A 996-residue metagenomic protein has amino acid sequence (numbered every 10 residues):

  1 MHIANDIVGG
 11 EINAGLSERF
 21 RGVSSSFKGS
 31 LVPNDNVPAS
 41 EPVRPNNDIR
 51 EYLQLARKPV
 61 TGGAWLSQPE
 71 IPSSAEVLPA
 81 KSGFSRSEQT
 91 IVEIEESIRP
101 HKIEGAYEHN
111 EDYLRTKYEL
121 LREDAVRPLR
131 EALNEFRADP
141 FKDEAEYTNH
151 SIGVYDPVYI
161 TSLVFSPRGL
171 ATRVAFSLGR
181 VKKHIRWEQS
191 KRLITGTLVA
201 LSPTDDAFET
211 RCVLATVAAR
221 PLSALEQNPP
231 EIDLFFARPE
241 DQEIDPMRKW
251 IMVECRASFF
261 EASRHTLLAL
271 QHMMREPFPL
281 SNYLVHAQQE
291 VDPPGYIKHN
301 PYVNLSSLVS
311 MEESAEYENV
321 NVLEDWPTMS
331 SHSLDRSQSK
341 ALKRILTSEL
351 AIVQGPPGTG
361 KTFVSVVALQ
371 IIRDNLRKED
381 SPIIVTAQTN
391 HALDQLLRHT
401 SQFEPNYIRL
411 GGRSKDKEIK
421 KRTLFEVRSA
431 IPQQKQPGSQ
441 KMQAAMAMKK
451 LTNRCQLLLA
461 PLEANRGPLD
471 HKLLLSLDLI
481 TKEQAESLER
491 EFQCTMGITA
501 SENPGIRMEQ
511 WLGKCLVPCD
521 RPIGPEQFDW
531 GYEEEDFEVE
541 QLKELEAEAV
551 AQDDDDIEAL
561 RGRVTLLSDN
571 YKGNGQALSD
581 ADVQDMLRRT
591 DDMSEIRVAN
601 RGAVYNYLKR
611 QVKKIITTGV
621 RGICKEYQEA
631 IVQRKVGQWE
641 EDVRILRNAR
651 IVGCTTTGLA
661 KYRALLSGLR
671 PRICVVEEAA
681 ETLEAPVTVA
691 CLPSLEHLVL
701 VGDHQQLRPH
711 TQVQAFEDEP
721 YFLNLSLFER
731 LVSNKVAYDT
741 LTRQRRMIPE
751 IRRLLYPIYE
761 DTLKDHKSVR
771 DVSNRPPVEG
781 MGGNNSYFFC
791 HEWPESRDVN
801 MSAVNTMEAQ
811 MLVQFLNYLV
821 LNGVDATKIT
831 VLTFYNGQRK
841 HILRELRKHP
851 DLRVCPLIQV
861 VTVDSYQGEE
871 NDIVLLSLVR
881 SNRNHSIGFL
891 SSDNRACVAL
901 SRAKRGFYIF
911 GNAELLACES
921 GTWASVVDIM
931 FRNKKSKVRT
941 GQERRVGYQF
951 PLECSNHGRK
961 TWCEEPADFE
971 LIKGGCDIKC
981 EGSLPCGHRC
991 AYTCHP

Functional and structural regions predicted by a protein language model:
M1-T195, S202, A224-F236: A helicase ATPase "motif cassette" and its flanking acidic/Ser/Thr-rich regulatory loops
S25-K28, V32, P38, P45-Q54 (+23 more regions): Conserved beta-strand elements of beta-rich interaction domains across eukaryotes, especially beta-propellers
T116, L120, D124, P128-R130 (+12 more regions): Pre-ATPase regulatory/linker segments immediately N-terminal to the P-loop/RecA-like helicase/translocase core
T161-S166, R186-K191, P203-F208, P221-L225 (+14 more regions): Beta-strand elements of modular eukaryotic interaction domains
E313-Q433, E629-K635, W639, V643-T762 (+2 more regions): ASCE P-loop NTPase helicase motor core
N321, D325, Q370, L376-T386 (+5 more regions): Conserved P-loop NTPase motor core of helicases/translocases
T657-F969: Conserved helicase motor core of SF1/SF2 NTP-dependent helicases
L952-P996: General marker for long, soluble alpha-helical cores
